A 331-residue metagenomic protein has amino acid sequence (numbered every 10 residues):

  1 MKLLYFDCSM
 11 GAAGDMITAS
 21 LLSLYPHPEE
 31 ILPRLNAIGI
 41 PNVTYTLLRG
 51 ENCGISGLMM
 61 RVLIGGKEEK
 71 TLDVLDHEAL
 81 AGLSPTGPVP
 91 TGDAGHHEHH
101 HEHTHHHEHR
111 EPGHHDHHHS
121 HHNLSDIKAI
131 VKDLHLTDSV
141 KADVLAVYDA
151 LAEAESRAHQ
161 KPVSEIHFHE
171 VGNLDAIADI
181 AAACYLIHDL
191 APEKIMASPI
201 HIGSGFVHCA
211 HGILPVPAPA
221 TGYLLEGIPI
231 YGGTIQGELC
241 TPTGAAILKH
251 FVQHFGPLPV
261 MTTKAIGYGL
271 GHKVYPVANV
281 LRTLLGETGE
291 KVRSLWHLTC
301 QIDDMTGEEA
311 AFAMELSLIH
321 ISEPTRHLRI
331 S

Functional and structural regions predicted by a protein language model:
M1-L4: Extreme N-terminal starter segment of soluble prokaryotic enzymes
F6-T18, F168-I187: Conserved phosphate/anionic-ligand binding catalytic regions in large, soluble enzymes, centered on
G11, M60, D175, L248 (+1 more regions): Divalent metal-coordination and catalytic microenvironments
S23-L24, P28-A158, A218, G227-I230 (+1 more regions): Glycine-rich nucleotide/cofactor/substrate-binding loop typically near the N-terminus or early in the first domain
P192-S294: Mobile "lid/hinge" segments at catalytic clefts and subdomain interfaces of large enzymes
V292-D304: Short glycine-/aliphatic-rich beta-strand segments at the starts of folded cytosolic domains
T306-L318, S322: Short amphipathic alpha-helix segments
I319-S331: Single conserved hydrophobic/aromatic residue that forms the stacking wall/gate of nucleotide- or nucleobase-binding
